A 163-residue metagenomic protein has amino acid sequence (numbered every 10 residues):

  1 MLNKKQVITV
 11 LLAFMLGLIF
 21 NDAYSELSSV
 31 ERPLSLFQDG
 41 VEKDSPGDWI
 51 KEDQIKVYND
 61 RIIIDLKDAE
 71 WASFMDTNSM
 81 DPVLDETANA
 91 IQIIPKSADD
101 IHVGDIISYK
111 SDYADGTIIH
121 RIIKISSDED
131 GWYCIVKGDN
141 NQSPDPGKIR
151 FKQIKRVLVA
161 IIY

Functional and structural regions predicted by a protein language model:
M1-Y163: Extended hydrophobic leader/signal-anchor segments used for secretion and membrane insertion
